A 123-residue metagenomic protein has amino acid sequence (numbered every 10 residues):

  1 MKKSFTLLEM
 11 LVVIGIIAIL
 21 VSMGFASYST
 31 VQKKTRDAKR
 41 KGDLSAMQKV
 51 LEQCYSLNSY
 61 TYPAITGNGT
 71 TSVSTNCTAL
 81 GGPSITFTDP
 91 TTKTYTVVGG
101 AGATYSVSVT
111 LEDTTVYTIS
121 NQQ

Functional and structural regions predicted by a protein language model:
M1-Y28: N-terminal single-pass transmembrane signal-anchor helix
G24-S45: Aliphatic-rich helix starts adjacent to a transmembrane/signal segment
G42, K49-N68: Alpha-helix exit/C-cap motif
Q53-Y55, S74-G81: Sequence contexts marking disulfide-bonded cysteines in secreted/extracellular proteins
Y60-T61, G82-S84: Secreted/processed peptides and extracellular or luminal domains of membrane proteins
T91-G100: Short, surface-exposed beta-strand/loop micro-motifs that present aromatic residues
G100-Q123: Short, surface-exposed interaction loops/tails
